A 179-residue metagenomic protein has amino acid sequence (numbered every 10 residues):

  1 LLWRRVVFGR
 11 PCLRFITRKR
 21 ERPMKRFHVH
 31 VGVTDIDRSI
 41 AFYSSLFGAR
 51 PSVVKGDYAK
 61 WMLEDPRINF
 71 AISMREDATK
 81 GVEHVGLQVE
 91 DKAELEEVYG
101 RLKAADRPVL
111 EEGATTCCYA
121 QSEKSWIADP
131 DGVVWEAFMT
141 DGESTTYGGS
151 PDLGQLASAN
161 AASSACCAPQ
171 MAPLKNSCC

Functional and structural regions predicted by a protein language model:
V6-V7, E21: Acidic, Ala/Val/Gly-enriched low-complexity intrinsically disordered segments
F15-D37, R67, V82-V85, T146-C179: N-terminal beta-strand motif that seeds the catalytic metal site of vicinal oxygen chelate
K25, H30-N69: Core segments of cupin and vicinal oxygen chelate
I36, G86-V134, G142: Vicinal oxygen chelate
S52, W135-E136: Generic structural signal for well-ordered beta-strand positions
K55-Y58, T79, C118-E123: Short acidic/glycine-enriched loop/turn segments that link adjacent beta-strands
